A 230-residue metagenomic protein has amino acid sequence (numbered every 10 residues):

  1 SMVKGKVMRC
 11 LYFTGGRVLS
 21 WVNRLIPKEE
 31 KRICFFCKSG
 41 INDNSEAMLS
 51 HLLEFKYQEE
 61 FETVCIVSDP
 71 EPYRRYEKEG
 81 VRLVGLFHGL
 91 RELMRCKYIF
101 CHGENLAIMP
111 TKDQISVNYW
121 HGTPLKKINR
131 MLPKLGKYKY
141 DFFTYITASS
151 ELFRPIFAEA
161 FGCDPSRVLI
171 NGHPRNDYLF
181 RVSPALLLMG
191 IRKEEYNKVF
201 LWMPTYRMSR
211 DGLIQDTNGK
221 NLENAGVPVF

Functional and structural regions predicted by a protein language model:
S1-C37: Membrane-proximal basic amphipathic "stem/tether" segments
V3-G5, F61, N197: Generic cytosolic/nucleocytoplasmic N-terminal low-complexity/intrinsically disordered segments
K6-G15, G172-V182: Generic detector of solvent-exposed, compositionally biased contiguous segments
V18-E29, F55, I108, L188-K193: Short boundary motifs at domain starts and secondary-structure transition points
I26-C34, D113-Q114, E194-K198: A short, charged/proline- and glycine-enriched loop that marks the coil->beta-strand transition at the N-terminal
R32-F180: Active-site and donor-binding regions of nucleotide-sugar-utilizing enzymes
I41-L49, E54, R175-F230: Conserved catalytic-core segment of nucleotide-activated headgroup transferases in glycan assembly
